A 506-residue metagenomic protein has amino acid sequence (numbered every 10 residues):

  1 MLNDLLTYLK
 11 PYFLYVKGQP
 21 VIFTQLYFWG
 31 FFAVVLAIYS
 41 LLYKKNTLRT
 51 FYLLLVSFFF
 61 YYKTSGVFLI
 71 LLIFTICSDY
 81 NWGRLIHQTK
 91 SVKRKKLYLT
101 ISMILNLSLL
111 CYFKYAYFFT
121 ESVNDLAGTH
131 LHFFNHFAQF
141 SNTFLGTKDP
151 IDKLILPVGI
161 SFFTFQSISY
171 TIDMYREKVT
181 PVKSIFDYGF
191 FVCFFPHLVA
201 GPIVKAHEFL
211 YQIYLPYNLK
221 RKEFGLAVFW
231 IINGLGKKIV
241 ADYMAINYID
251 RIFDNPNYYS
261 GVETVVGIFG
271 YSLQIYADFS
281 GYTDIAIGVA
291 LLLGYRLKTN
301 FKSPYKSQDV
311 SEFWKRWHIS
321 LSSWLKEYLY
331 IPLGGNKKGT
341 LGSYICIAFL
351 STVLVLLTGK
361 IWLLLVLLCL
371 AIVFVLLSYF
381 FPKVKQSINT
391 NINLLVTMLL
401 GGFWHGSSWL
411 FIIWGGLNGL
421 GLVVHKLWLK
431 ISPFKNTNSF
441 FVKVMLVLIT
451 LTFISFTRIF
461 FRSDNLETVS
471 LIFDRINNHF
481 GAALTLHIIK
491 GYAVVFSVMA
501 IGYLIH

Functional and structural regions predicted by a protein language model:
L2-Y503: Membrane-embedded transmembrane alpha-helical bundles that form the catalytic cores of multi-pass lipid-modifying
H506: A well-structured
